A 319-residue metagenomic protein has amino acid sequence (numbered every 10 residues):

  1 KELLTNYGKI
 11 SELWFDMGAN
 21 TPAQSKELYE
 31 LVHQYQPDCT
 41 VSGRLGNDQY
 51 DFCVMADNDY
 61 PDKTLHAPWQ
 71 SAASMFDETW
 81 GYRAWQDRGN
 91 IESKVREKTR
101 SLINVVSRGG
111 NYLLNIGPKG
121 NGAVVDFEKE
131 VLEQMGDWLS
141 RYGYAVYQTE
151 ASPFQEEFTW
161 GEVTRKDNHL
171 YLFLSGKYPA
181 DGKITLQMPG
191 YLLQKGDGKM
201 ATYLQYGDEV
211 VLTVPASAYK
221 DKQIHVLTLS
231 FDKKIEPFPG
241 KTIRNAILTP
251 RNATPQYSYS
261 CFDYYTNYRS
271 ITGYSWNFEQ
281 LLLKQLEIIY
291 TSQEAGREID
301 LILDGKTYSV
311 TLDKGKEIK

Functional and structural regions predicted by a protein language model:
K1-K319: Mature catalytic domains of secreted/periplasmic carbohydrate-active enzymes
